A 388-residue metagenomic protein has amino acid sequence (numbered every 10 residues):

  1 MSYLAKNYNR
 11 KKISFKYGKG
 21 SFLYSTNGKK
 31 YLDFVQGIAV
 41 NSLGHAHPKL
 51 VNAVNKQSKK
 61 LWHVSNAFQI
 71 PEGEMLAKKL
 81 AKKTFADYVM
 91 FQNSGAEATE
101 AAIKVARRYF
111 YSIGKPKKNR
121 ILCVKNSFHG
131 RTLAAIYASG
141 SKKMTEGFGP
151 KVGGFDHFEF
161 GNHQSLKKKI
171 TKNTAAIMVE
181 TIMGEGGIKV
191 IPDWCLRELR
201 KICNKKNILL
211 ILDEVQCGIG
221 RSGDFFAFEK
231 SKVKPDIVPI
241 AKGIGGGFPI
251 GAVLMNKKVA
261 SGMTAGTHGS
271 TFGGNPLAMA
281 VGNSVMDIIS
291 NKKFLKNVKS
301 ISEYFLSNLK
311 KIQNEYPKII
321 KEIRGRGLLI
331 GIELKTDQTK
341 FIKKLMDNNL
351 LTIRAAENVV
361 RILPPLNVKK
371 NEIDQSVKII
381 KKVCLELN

Functional and structural regions predicted by a protein language model:
M1-N388: Conserved N-terminal phosphate-binding loop of PLP-dependent enzymes in the Aspartate aminotransferase
